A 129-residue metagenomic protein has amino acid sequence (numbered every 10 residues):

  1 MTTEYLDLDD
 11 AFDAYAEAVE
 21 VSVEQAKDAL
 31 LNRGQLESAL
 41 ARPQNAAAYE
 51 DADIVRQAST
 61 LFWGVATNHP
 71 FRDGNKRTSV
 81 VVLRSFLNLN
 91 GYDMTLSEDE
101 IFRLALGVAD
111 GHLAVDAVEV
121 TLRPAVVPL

Functional and structural regions predicted by a protein language model:
M1-L129: FIC/Doc superfamily catalytic core
